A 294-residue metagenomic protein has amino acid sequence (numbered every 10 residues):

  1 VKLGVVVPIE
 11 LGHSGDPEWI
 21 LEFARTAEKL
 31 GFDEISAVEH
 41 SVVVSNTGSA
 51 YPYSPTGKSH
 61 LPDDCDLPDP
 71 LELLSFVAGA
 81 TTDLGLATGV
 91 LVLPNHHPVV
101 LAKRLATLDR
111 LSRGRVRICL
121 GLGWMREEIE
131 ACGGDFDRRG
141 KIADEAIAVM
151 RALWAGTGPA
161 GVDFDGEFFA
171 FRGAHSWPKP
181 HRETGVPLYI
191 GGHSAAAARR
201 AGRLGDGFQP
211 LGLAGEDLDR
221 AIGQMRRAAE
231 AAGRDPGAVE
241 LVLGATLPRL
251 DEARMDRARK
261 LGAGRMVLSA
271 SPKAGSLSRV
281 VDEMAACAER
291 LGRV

Functional and structural regions predicted by a protein language model:
V1-V294: Active-site-adjacent structural elements that line small-molecule/cofactor binding pockets in enzymes
